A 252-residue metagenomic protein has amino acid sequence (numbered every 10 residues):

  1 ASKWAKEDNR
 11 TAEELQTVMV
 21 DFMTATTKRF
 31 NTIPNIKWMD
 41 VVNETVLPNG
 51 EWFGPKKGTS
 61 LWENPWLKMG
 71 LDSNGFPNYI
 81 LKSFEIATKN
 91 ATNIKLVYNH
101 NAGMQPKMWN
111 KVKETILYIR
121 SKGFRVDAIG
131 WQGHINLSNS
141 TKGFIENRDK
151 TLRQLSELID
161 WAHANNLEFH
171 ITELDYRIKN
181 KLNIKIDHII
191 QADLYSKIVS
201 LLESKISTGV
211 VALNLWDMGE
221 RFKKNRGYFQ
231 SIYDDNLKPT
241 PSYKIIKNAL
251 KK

Functional and structural regions predicted by a protein language model:
A1-N35, V41: Substrate-binding cleft of extracellular glycoside hydrolase catalytic domains
S2-D8, R29, D40, T45-N74 (+3 more regions): Aromatic-rich peripheral "rim/lid" segments of glycoside hydrolase catalytic domains that contact and position glycan
D8-F22, P65-L81: Acidic, His- and aromatic-enriched active-site or binding-groove loops in soluble protein domains that engage sugars
Q16-R29, P106-I119, L155, A192-L202: Short, acidic/polar
T32-I33, S121-G123, S204-S207: Alpha-helix termination/capping residues and helix-transition junctions
K37, N43, I86-A102, K113-R148 (+1 more regions): Aromatic- and acid-rich polysaccharide-binding/catalytic face of secreted or lumenal carbohydrate-active enzymes
K57-T59, I80, K107-V112: Conserved N-terminal glycine/acidic-rich loop preference
W66-D72, N99-M108: Acidic/glycine-enriched edge-of-secondary-structure segments
